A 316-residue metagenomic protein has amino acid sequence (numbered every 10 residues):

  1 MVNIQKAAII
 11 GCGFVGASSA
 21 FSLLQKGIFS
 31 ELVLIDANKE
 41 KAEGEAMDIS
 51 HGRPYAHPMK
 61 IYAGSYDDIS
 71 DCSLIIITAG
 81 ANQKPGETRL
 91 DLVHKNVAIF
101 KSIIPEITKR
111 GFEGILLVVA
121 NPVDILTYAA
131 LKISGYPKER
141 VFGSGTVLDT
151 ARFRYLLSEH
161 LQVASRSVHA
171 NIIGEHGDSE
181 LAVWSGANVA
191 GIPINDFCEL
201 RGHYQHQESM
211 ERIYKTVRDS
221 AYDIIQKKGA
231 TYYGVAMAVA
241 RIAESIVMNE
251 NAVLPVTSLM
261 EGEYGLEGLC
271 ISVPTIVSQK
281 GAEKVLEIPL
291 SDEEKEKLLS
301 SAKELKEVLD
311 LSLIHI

Functional and structural regions predicted by a protein language model:
C12-G13: Glycine-rich Rossmann-fold phosphate-binding loop(s) that bind the pyrophosphate of adenine dinucleotide cofactors
G16-A17: N-terminal Rossmann-fold NAD(P) dinucleotide-binding loop
L23: Aromatic pocket-lining residues of Rossmann-like dinucleotide-binding sites
E31, I35-S73, E87, K306-L311: Conserved N-terminal Rossmann-fold NAD(P) cofactor-binding segment
P54-I115: Rossmann-like NAD(P)-binding element
T88-R154: Rossmann-like NAD(P)(H) cofactor-binding subdomain of soluble oxidoreductases
Y155-L266, P274-T275: Mobile gating loops/cap/lid regions near enzyme active sites that modulate substrate access
I314-I316: Conserved small/polar residues in nucleotide/adenosyl-binding loops
